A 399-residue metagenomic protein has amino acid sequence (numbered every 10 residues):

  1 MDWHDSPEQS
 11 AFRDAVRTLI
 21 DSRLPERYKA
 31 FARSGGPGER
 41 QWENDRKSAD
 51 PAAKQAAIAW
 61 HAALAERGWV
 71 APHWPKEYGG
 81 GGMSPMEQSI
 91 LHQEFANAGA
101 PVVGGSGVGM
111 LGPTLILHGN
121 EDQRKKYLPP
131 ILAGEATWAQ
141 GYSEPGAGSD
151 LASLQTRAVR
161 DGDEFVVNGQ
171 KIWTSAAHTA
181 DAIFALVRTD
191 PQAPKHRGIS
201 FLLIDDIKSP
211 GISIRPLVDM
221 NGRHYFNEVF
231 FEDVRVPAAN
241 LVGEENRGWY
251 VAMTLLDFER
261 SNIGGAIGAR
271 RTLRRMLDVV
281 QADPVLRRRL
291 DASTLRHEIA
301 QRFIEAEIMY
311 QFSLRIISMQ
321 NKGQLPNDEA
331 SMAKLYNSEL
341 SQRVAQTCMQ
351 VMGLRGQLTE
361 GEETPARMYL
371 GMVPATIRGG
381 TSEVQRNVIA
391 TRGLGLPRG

Functional and structural regions predicted by a protein language model:
M1-G105, I116, K126, P130-A133 (+5 more regions): Amphipathic, small/basic residue-rich leader segments at the start of a protein or domain
W3, I212-M309, A375, T391: Glycine-rich beta->alpha junctions and the first turn(s) of the following alpha-helix
E26, W69, G81, T174 (+2 more regions): Alpha-helix capping/hinge segments and adjacent helical runs
Y28-A32, Q281, V285, R289-R296 (+1 more regions): C-terminal helix-coil-helix/basic helical segment that borders enzyme active sites and/or dimer interfaces and provides
V103-D122, G148: N-terminal glycine-rich flavin-associated loop
G134-Y142, L186: A short, Trp-centered hydrophobic/proline-enriched beta-strand micro-motif
T156-V159: A structural signal for short hydrophobic beta-strand segments in well-ordered beta-sheet cores
E164, N168-R215: A short core secondary-structure module
